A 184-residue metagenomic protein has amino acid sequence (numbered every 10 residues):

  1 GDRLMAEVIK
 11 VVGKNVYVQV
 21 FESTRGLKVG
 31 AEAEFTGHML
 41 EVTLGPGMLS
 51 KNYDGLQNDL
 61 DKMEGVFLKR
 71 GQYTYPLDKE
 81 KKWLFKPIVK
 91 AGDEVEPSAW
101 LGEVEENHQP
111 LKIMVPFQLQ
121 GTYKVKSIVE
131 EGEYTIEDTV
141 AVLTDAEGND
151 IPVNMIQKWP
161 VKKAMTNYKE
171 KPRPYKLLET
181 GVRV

Functional and structural regions predicted by a protein language model:
G1-K62, V66-K69: N-terminal accessory targeting/assembly segments
R3-M5, K112, T122, T139: Well-ordered beta-strand positions in beta-sheet-rich domains
V8, N52, W100, Y123-V125: Conserved hydrophobic positions within beta-strands
V11, Q19-T24, G37-H38, D54-L56 (+3 more regions): A structural micro-motif recognizing beta-strand termini and the immediately following turn/loop segments
R25, M48-N58, N107, K126-D150: Mobile cofactor-carrier "swinging-arm" domains
L49, T122, K158: A residue-level signal for beta-strand positions that form part of recognition/binding surfaces within mature
M63-A99, E103-E106, I113-Q118, T135-V184: P-loop NTPase nucleotide-binding/switch module
